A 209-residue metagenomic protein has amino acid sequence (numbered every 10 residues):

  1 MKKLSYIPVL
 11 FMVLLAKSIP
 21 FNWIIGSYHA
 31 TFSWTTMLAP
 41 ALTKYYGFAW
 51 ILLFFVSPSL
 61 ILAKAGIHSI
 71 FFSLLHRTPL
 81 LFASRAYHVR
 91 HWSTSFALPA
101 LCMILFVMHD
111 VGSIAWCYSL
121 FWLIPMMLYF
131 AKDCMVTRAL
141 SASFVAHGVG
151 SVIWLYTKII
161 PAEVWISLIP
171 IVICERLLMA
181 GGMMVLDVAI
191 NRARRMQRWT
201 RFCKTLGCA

Functional and structural regions predicted by a protein language model:
M1, H29-A30, K132, K158-P161: Helix-boundary and loop/linker segments of multi-pass membrane transporters
M1-F72: Hydrophobic transmembrane alpha-helices
K2-I19, F71-A139, S143, M183-R192 (+2 more regions): Short helix-perturbing small/polar motifs within transmembrane alpha-helices
S18-W23, I61-A63, L105-S113, V152-P161: Juxtamembrane "helix-exit" motif on the non-cytosolic side of transmembrane helices
S27-M37, H68-H76, S113-L120, P170-A180: Alpha-helical transmembrane segments of polytopic membrane proteins
M37-A41, L81, M126-M127, S151-V152: Alpha-helical transmembrane segments of multipass membrane proteins
R138-V188, R192, T205-G207: C-terminal transmembrane helix-loop-helix hairpin of multi-pass membrane proteins
Q197-A209: Short, charged juxtamembrane terminal tails flanking transmembrane helices
